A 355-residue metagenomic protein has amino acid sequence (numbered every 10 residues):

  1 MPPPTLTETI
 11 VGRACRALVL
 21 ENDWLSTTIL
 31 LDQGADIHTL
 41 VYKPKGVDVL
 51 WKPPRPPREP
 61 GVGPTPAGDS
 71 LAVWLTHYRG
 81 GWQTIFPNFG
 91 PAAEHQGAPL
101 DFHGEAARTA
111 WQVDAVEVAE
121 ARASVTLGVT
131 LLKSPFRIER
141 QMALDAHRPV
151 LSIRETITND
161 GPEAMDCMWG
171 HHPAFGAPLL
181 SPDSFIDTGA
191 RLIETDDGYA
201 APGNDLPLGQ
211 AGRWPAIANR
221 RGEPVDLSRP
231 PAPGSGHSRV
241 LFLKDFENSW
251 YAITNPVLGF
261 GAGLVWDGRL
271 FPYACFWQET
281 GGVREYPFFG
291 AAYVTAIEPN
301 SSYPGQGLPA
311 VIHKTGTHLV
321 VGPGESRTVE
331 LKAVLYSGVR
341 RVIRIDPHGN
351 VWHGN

Functional and structural regions predicted by a protein language model:
M1-S152, E163-D166, G170-N355: Surface-exposed acidic/polar loop and edge beta-strand patches at domain peripheries
